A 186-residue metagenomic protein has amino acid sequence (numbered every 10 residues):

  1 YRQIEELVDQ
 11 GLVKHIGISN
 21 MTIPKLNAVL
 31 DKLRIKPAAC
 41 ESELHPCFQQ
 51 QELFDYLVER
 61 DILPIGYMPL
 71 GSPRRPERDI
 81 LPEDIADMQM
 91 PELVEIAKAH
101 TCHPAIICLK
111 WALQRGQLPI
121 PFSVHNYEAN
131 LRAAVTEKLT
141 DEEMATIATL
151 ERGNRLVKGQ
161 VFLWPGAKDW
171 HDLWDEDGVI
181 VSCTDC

Functional and structural regions predicted by a protein language model:
Y1-C186: Beta/alpha (TIM)-barrel catalytic core signal, keyed to glycine-rich beta->alpha loops juxtaposed to Asp/Glu that bind
